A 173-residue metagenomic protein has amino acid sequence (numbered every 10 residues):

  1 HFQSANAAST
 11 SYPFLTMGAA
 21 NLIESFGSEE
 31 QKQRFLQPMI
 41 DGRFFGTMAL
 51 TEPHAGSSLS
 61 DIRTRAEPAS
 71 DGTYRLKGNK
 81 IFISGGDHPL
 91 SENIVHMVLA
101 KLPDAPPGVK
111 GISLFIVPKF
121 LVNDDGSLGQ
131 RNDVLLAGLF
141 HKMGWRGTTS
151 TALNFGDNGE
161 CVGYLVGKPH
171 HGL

Functional and structural regions predicted by a protein language model:
H1-Q33, Q37, D41-G42, L90-V95: Internal helix-loop-helix
H1-T10, A49-H54, N79-I81, G85-H88: Active-site beta-strand/loop segments that form the cofactor-binding cradle of oxidoreductase flavoproteins
M17-G18, R43, L59-D61, A69 (+3 more regions): Short, solvent-exposed loop/turn segments at the edges of secondary structure
N21-G27, S57-I62, G86-P89, N93-V95 (+4 more regions): Short acidic, glycine/serine/threonine-rich loops at helix termini
I23, G27-P68, T73-Y74, I81-F82: Gly/Pro-rich turn-and-neighbor structural signature
H54-S57, D87-P89, P106, K142-T148: Short Gly/Pro-enriched turn/cap motifs at secondary-structure boundaries
S70-S127, R131: A short core secondary-structure module
F82, L121-A137, K142, T149-L173: A glycine-rich, basic-preceded beta-loop-alpha segment at the flavin cofactor/substrate interface of flavin-utilizing
